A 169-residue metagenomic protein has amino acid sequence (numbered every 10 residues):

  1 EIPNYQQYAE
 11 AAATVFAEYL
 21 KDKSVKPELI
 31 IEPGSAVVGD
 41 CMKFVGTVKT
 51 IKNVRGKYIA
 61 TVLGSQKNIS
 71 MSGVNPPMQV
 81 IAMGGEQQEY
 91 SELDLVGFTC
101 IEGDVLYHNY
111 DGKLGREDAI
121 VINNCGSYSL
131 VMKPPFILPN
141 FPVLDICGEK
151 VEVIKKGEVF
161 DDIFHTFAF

Functional and structural regions predicted by a protein language model:
E1-K23, L29: Acidic, glycine-rich loop-and-beta core segments that form the ion-binding/anion-interacting portion of active sites
K26-F169: Charged (often Lys/Glu-rich) extended helix/loop segments that serve as interaction or gating elements
